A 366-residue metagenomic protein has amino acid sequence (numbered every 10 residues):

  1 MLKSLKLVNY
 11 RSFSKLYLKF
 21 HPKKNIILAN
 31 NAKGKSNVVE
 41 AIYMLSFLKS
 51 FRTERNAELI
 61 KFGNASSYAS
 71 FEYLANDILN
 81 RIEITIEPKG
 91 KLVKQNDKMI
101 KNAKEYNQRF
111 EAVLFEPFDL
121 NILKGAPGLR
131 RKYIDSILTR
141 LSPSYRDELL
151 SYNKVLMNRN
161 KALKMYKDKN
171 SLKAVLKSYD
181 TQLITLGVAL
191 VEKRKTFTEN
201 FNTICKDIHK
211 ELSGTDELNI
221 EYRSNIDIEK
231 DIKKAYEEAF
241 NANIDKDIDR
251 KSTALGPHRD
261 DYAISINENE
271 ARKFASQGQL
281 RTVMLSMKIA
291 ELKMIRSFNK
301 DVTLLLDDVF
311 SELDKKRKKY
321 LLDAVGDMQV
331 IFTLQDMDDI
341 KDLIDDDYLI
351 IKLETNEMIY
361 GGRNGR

Functional and structural regions predicted by a protein language model:
M1-N30, N170, A174-T303, E312 (+5 more regions): Conserved NTPase motor "head" modules and their coupling/switch loops across ABC/AAA+ ATPases, GTPases, and GHKL ATPases
G34-K35: Conserved lysine of the Walker
M44-N56, A290-F298: Post-Walker A helix-loop "phosphate-sensing" segment adjacent to the P-loop in P-loop NTPases
F47-L123, P127-L129, L138-L141, Y145 (+3 more regions): Nucleotide-state sensing region of NTPase/ATPase domains
A112-L114, V330, Y348-K352: Conserved beta-strand scaffold positions in the cores of enzyme catalytic domains, especially in NTP/NDP-utilizing
F115, N121-S213, R223: An accessory alpha-helical subdomain
D307-V309: Walker B catalytic acidic pair
